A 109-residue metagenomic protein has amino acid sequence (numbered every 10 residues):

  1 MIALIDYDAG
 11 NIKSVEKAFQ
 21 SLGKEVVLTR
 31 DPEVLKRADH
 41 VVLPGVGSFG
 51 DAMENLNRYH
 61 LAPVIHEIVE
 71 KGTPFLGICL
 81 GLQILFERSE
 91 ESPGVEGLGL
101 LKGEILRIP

Functional and structural regions predicted by a protein language model:
I2-K24: N-terminal beta1-alpha1 ligand-phosphate binding loop
G10, E33, G47: Short alpha-helical
S21-L28, L56-Y59: Short gly/ser/thr-rich secondary-structure transition/capping motifs
E25, H40, P74-L76: Structural signature of beta-strand start/N-cap positions in the alpha/beta core of ABC transporter nucleotide-binding
V26-R37: Short acidic low-complexity segments
V42-P44: Structural motif
F49-P109: Cysteine-nucleophile active-site neighborhood
